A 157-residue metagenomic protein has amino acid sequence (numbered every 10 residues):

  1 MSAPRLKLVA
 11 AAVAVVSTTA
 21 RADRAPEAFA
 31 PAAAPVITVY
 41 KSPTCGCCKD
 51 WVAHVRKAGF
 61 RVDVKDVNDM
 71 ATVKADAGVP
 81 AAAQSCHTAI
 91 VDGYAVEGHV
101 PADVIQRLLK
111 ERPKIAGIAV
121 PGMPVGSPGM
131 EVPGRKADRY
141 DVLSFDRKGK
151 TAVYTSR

Functional and structural regions predicted by a protein language model:
M1-P4: N-terminal secretory signal peptides that target proteins for export/translocation
K7-S17: Bacterial N-terminal signal peptides
A20-R24: Boundary at the C-terminal end of the N-terminal hydrophobic targeting segment
P31-V52, A58: Local sequence-structure signature of Cys/Sec-based thiol-disulfide redox active-site neighborhoods
A34, F60-R61, K114-A116: Loop/turn elements at helix/coil->beta-strand transitions in domains of secreted/extracellular proteins
T44, W51, D66-D69, P101-I105: Stable alpha-helical elements in mature extracytoplasmic
V52-T72: Conserved helix-turn-beta segment immediately C-terminal to the redox Cys motif in thioredoxin-like folds
D76, A82-R157: Thiol/selenol-based redox catalytic cores and closely related redox-interacting motifs
